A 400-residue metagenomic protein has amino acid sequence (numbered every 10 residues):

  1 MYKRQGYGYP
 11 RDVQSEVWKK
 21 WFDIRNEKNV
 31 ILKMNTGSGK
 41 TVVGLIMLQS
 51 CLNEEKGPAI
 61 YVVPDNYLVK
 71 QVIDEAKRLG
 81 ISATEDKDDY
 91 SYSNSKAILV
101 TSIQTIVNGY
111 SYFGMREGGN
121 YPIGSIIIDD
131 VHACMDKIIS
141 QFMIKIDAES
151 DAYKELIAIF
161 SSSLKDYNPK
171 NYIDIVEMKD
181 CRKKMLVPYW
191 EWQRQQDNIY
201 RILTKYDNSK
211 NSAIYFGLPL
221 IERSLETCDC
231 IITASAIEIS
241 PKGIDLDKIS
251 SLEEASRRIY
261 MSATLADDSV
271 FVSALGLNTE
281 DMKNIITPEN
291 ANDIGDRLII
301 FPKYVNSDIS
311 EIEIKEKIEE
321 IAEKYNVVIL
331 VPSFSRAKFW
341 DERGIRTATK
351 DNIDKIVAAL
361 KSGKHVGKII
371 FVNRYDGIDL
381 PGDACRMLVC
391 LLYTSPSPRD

Functional and structural regions predicted by a protein language model:
M1-Q5, Y393-D400: Conserved small/polar residues in nucleotide/adenosyl-binding loops
K3-V30: Conserved pre-motif I regulatory segment
E16, I31, N35, P122-S125 (+2 more regions): Conserved coupling segment at the C-terminus of the helicase ATP-binding
E27-G44: Walker A/P-loop
T41-E54: Walker A/P-loop NTP-binding motif
G57-K77: Conserved Walker A/P-loop ATP-binding site and its immediately adjacent core in helicase/helicase-like ATPase domains
L79-S111: Inter-Walker segment of RecA-like/P-loop motor cores
L99-G124, F371-Y375: Conserved RecA-like ASCE ATPase "motif II neighborhood" in helicase/translocase motors
